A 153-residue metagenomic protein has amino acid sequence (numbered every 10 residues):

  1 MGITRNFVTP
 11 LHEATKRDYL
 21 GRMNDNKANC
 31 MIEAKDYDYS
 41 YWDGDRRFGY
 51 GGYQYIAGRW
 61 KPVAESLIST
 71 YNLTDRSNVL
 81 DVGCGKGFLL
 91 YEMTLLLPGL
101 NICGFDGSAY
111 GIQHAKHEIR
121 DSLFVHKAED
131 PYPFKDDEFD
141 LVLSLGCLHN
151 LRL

Functional and structural regions predicted by a protein language model:
M1-I32: N-terminal auxiliary segments of SAM/dcSAM-dependent transferases
D45-R59: Class I SAM-dependent methyltransferase Rossmann-like catalytic core, especially the SAM/SAH-binding loop
A57-T74: Conserved alpha-helix/loop element of class I SAM-dependent methyltransferases that forms part of the SAM/SAH-binding
R76-G85: Conserved class I S-adenosyl-L-methionine
F88-P131: Class I SAM-dependent methyltransferase SAM/SAH-binding core
L143: A conserved beta-strand element that flanks and buttresses the S-adenosyl-L-methionine
C147: Hydrophobic adenine-recognition pocket in adenosine-nucleotide-binding enzymes
L151-L153: A short, conserved alpha-helix within the catalytic core of class I
